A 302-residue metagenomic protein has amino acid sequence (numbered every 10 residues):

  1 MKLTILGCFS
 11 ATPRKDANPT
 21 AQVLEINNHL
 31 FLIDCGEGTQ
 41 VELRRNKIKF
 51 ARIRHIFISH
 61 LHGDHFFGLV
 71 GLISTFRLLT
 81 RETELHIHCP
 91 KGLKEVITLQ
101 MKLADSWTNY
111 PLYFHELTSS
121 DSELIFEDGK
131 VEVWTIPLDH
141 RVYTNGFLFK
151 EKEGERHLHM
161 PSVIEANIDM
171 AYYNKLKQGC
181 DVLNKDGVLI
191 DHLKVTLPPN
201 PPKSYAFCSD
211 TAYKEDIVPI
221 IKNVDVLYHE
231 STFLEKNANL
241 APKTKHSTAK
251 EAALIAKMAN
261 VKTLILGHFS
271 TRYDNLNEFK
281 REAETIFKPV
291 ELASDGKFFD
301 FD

Functional and structural regions predicted by a protein language model:
M1-N46, E84, F147-F149, R156 (+2 more regions): Conserved beta-strand hairpin/beta-sheet module of binuclear metal-dependent hydrolase folds, prominently
L3, D34, L43, H60 (+8 more regions): Divalent metal-coordination and catalytic microenvironments
T4, H88, Y113-T118, W134-I136 (+1 more regions): General small-molecule cofactor/ligand-binding pocket signal
I33-G36, I53-L61, P90, Y205-T211 (+3 more regions): Active-site neighborhood of phospho(di)ester-bond hydrolases with catalytic His/Asp-centered motifs
G38-H88, E116-T118: Active-site metal-binding motif and surrounding structural segment of the metallo-beta-lactamase
L69-F76, D274-E282: Metal-dependent catalytic neighborhoods of phosphoester/phosphodiester hydrolases
R81-L85, K91-T118: Active-site neighborhood of divalent metal-dependent phosphoester bond hydrolases
T118-L266, N277-I286, D302: Metal-dependent phosphodiesterase/nuclease catalytic metal-binding core
